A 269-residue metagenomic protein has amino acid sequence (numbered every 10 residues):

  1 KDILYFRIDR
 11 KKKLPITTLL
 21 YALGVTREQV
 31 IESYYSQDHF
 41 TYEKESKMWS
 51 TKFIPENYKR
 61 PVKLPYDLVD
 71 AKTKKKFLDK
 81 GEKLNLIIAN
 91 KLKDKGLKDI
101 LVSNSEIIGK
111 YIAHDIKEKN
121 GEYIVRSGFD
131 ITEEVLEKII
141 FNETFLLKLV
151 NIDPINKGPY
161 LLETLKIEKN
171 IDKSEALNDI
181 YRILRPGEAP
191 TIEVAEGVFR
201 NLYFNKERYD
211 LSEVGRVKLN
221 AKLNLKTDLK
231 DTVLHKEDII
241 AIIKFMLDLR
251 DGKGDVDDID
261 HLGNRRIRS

Functional and structural regions predicted by a protein language model:
K1-S269: N-terminal non-catalytic structural scaffold regions of very large proteins
